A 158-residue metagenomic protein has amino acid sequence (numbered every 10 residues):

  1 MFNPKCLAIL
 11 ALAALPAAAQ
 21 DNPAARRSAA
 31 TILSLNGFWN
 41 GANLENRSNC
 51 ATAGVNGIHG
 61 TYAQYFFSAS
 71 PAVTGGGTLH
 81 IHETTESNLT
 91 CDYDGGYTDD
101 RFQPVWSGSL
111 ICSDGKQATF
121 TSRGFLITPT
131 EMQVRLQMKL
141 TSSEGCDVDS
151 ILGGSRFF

Functional and structural regions predicted by a protein language model:
M1-L7: Bacterial N-terminal signal peptides that target proteins for export
L10-A19: Hydrophobic h-region of N-terminal signal peptides that target proteins for export in Gram-negative bacteria
D21-R27, E131-F158: Edge beta-strand at a domain terminus
A30-I81, I111-R123, E144-L152: Short, solvent-exposed loop/hinge segments that bridge or flank secondary-structure elements
I32-N36, F67-T74, G96-Q103, F125-M132 (+1 more regions): A short, structured loop/turn motif at beta-sheet edges
L79-T85, V105-S113, R135-T141: Short beta-strand segments that buttress and anchor functional surface loops
T90-Y93, Y97, L110-I111, A118: Soluble ligand-binding/transfer domains with enclosed cavities or grooves
L110, A118-Q137: Extracytosolic low-complexity repeat regions of secreted or lipid-anchored proteins
